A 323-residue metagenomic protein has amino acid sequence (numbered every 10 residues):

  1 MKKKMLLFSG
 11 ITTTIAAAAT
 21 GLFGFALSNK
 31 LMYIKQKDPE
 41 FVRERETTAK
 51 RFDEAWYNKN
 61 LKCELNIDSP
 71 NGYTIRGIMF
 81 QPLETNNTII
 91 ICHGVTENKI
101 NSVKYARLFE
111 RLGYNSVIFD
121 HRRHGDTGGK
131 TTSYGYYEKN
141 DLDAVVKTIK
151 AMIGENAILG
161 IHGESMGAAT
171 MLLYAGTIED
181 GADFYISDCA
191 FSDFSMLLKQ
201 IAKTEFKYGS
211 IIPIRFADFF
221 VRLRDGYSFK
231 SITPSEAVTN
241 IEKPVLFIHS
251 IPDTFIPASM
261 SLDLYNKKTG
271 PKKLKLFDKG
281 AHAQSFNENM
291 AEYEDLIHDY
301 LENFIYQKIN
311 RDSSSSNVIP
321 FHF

Functional and structural regions predicted by a protein language model:
F8-D68: An N-terminal hydrophobic leader/cap segment in hydrolases
Y105, P234, K243, P257-N266: Short alpha-helix in the alpha/beta-hydrolase fold that links the catalytic acid
A106-G128: Conserved alpha/beta-hydrolase
T132-I153: Alpha/beta-hydrolase active-site loop
L173-Y227, E236, L276: Hydrolase active-site cap/lid region
N240-E242, F247-H249, D253: Short beta-strand/loop motif that positions the catalytic acidic residue of the alpha/beta-hydrolase fold
Y265-A283, M290: Catalytic histidine neighborhood in serine/cysteine hydrolases with alpha/beta-hydrolase-type architecture
E288-F323: Catalytic active-site module of serine/aspartate enzymes centered on a nucleophile-bearing elbow/loop
